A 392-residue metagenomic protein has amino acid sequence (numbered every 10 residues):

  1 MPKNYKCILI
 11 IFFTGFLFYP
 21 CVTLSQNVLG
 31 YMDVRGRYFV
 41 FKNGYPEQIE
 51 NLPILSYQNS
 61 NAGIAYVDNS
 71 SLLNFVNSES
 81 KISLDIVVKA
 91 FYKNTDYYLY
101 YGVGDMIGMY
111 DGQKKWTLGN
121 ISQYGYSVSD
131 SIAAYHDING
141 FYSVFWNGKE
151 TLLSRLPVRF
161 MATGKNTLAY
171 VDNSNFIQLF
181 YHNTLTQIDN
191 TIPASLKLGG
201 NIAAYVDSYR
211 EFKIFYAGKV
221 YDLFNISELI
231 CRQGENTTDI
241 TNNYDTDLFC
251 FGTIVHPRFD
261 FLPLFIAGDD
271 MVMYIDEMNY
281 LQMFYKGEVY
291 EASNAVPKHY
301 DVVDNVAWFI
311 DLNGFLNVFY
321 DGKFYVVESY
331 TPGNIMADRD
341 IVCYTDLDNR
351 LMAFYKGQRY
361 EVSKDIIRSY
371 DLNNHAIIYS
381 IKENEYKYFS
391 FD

Functional and structural regions predicted by a protein language model:
M1-C7: Positively charged n-region of N-terminal signal peptides that target proteins for export
I10-P20: Bacterial N-terminal signal peptides
V22-Q48, S70, S80, Y97-W116 (+2 more regions): An edge-strand/N-cap motif at the start of beta-rich repeat modules
N27, N51-A62, D85-D96, N120-S131 (+7 more regions): Repeated scaffold domains used in trafficking and secretory/extracellular systems, primarily beta-propellers
G30-Y31, Y66, Y100-Y101, A134-Y135 (+7 more regions): Residue position within the beta-strands of beta-propeller blades
G36-V40, S71-V76, D105-M109, N139-F145 (+7 more regions): Structural motif
G44-E50, E79-L84, Q113-G119, G148-S154 (+6 more regions): A short beta-strand motif characteristic of beta-propeller blades
D311, T345-D392: Hydrophilic extracytoplasmic domains
